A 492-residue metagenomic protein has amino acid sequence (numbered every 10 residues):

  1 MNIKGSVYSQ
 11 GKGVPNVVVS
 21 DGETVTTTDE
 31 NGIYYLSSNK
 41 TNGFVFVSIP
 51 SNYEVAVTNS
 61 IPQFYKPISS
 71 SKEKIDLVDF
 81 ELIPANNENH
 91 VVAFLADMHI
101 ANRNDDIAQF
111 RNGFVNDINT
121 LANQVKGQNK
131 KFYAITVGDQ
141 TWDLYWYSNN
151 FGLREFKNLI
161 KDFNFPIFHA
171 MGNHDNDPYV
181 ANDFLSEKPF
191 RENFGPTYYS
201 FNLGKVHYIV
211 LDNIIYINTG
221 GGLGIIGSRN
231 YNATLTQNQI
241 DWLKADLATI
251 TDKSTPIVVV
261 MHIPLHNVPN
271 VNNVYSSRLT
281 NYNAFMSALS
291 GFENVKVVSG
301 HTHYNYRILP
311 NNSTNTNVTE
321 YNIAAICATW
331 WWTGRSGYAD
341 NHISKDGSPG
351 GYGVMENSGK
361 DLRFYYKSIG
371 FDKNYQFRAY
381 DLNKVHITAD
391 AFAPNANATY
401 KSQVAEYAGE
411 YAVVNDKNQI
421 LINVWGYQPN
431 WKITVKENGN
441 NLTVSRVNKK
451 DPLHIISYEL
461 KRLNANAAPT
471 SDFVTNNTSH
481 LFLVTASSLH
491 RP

Functional and structural regions predicted by a protein language model:
N2, S9-Q10, N52-Y147: N-terminal active-site segment of His-dependent metallophosphoesterases
N2-K4, S9-E23: Short, ordered, surface-exposed loop/turn motifs in non-cytosolic proteins
V17-D21, V45, I433-V435: Hydrophobic beta-strand segments
E23-S38: Short, acidic Ser/Thr/Gly-rich low-complexity loop/linker segments typical of extracellular and cell-surface proteins
S51-V57, Q63-S71, Y145-K253, S276-K296 (+2 more regions): Extended active-site neighborhood of metal-dependent phosphoesterases/phosphodiesterases
L247-N273: Short acidic, glycine-rich surface-loop motifs adjacent to enzyme active sites
V318-G426, W431-T434, S479-S488, P492: Binuclear metal-dependent phosphoesterase catalytic core
D451-S487: Aromatic sugar-binding surface patches on proteins that engage polysaccharides or sugar-phosphate polymers
